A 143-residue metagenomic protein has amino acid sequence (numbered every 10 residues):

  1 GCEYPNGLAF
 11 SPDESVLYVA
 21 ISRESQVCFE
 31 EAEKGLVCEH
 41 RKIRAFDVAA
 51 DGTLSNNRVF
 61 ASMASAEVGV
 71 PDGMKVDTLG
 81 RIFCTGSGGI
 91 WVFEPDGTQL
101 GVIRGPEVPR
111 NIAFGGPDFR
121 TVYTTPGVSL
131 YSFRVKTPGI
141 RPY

Functional and structural regions predicted by a protein language model:
G1-V19, E24-C28, H40, M63-S87 (+1 more regions): Beta-rich, blade/repeat-based domains predominating in secreted/periplasmic proteins but also intracellular
G1-Y4, D47-E67, V92-G105: Blade-edge beta-strand/turn elements of extracellular beta-propeller and related beta-sheet repeat scaffolds
V16-L17, E39-I43, D51-N57: Short, structured loop/turn "capping" segments at alpha-beta junctions
F29-V37: Short consensus segments that form the blades of beta-propeller domains, in both extracellular/periplasmic
L36, A45-T53, R134-R141: Short loop/turn segments immediately following beta-strands, especially the blade-tip and inter-blade linker loops
K42-R44, G89-W91, S129: A short loop-to-beta-strand structural motif that recurs across blades of beta-propeller domains
N111-Y143: Blade-level signature of beta-propeller repeat domains, shared across WD40, Kelch, NHL, RCC1 and BNR/Asp-box propellers
